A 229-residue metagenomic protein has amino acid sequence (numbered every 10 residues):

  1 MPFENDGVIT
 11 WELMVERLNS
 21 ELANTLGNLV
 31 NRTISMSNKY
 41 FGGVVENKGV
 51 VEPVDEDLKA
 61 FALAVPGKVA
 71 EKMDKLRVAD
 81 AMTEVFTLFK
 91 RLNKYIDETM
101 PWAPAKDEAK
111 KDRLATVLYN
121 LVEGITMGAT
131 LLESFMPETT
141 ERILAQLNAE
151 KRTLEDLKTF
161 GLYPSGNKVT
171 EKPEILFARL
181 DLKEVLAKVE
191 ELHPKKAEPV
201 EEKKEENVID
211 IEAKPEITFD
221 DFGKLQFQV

Functional and structural regions predicted by a protein language model:
M1-E56, L147-E184: Catalytic adenosine-cofactor/nucleotide-binding cores of aminoacyl-tRNA synthetases and other
P2, D6, T10-M14, N24 (+11 more regions): Short, flexible coil/linker segments at or flanking structured domains
E4-N5, V30-V69, L92-K110, K195-K196: Conserved, charged catalytic cores of large soluble enzymes
E4-R32, K75-A79, L92-T99, E133-P137 (+1 more regions): Residue-level signal for functionally critical sites in structured catalytic/ligand-binding pockets
M14-T25, V50, V54-A62, D74-E84 (+2 more regions): Secondary-structure capping and boundary motifs in well-ordered enzyme cores
E71, L76, F86-V229: Basic, alpha-helical terminal appendages of large translation-related enzymes
